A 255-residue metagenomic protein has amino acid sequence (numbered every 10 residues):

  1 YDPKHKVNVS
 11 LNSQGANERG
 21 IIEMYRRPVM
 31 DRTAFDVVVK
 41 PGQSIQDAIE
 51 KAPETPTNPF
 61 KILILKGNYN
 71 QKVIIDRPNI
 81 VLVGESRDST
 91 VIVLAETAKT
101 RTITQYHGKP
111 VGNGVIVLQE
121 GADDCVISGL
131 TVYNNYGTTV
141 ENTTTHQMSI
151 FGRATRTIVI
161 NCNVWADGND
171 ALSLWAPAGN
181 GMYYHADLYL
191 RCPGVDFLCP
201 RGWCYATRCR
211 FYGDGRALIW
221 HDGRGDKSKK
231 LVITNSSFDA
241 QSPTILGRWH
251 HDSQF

Functional and structural regions predicted by a protein language model:
Y1-K40, I45-F255: Sequence-level preference for short, compositionally simple segments enriched in small aliphatic or small polar residues
